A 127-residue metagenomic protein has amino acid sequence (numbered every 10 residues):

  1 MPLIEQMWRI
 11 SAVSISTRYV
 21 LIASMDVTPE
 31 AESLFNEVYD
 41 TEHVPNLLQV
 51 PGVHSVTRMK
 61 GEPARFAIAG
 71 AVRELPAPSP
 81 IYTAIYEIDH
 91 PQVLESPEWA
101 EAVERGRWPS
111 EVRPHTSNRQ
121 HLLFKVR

Functional and structural regions predicted by a protein language model:
P2-R127: Macromolecular interaction modules
